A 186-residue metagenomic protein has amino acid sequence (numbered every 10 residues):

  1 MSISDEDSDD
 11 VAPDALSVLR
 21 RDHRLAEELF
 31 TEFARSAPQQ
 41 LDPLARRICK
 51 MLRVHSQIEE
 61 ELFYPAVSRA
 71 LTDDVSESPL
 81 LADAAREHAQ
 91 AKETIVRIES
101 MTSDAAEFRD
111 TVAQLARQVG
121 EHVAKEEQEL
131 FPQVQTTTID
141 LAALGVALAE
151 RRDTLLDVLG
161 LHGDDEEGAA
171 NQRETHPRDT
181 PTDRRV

Functional and structural regions predicted by a protein language model:
M1-V186: Small-residue-biased structural context
